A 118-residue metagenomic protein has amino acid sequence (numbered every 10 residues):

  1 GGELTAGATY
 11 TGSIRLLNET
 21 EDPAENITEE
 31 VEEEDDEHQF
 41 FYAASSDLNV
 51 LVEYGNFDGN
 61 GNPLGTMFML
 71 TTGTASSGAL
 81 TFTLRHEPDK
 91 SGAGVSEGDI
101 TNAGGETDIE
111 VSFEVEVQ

Functional and structural regions predicted by a protein language model:
G1-Q118: First exposed extracellular module after export/assembly in secreted or surface-exposed proteins
